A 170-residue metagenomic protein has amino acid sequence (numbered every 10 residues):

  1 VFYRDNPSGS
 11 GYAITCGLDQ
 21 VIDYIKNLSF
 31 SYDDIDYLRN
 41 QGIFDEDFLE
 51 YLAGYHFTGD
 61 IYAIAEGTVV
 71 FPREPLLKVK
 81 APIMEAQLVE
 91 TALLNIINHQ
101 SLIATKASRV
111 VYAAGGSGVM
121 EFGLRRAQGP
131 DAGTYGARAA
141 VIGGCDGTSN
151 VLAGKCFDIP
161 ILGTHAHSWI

Functional and structural regions predicted by a protein language model:
V1-I170: Ordered alpha/beta subdomains of enzyme catalytic regions
